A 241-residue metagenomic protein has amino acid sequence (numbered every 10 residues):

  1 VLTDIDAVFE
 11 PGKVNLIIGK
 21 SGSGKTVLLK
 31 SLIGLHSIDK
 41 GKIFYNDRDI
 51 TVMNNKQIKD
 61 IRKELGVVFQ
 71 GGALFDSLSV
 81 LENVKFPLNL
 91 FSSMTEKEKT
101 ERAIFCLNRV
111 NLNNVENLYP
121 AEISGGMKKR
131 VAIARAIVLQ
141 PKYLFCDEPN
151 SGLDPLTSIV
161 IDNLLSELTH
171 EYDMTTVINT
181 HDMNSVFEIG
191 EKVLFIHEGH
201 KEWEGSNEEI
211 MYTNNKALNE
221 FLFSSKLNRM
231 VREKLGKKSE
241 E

Functional and structural regions predicted by a protein language model:
I33: Helix-to-loop junction immediately C-terminal to a conserved catalytic motif
G41-D49: Conserved ABC transporter NBD signature motif
R48-D49, E96-N114: Conserved ABC ATPase "signature" region
Y119-I123, M127: Conserved ABC ATPase signature
V138-K142: A short, proline-enriched helix->beta-strand linker immediately N-terminal to the Walker B motif in ABC-type P-loop
L144-D147: Catalytic Walker B motif of ABC-type/P-loop ATPase nucleotide-binding domains
P155-T157: Helix N-cap at the start of a conserved alpha-helix in ABC-type nucleotide-binding domains
